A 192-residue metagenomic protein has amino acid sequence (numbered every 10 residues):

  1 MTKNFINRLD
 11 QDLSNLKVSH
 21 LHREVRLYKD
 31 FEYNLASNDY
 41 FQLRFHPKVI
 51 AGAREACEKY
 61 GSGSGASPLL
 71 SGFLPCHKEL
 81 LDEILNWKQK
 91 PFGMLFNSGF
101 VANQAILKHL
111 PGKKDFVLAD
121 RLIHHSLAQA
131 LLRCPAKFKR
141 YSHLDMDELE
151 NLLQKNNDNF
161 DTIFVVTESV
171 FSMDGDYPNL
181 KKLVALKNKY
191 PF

Functional and structural regions predicted by a protein language model:
T2-S62, F192: N-terminal "arm"/small-domain region of PLP-dependent enzymes with the aminotransferase-like
N34-A36, S62-S67, I163-S169: Short beta-strands and strand-loop turn motifs
L43, L70-F73, H125, M146-D147 (+1 more regions): Short, small-residue-enriched loops and turns at beta-alpha junctions that line or gate enzyme active sites
A51, K59-G99: Conserved N-terminal alpha-helix of the aminotransferase class I/II PLP-enzyme fold
I106-H125: Conserved PLP-anchoring active-site segment centered on the Schiff-base-forming lysine
K113, R133-P135, Y190: Short, structured coil segments at secondary-structure junctions
K139, H143-F192: Active-site phosphate-binding strand-loop segment of PLP-dependent enzymes
